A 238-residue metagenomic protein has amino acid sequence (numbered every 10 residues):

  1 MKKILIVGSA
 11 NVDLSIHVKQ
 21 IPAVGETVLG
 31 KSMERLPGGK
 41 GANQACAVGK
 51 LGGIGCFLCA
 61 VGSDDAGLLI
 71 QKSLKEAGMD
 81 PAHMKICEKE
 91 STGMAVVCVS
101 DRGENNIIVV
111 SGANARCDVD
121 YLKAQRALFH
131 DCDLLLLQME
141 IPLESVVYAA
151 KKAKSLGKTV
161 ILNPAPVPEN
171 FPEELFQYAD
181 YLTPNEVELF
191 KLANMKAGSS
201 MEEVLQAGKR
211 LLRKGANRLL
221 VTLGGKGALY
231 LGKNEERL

Functional and structural regions predicted by a protein language model:
M1-A60, D65-M79: Glycine-rich phosphate/adenosyl-contacting loop at the front of the ribokinase-like
L5-I6, V109, L134-L136, I161 (+2 more regions): Structural motif
V7, K31-S32, L58-S63, P81-T92 (+2 more regions): Beta-strand->loop->alpha-helix junctions that form or flank phosphate-binding loops in nucleotide-handling enzymes
C46, M94-C98, N106, G227-L231: Short beta-strand scaffold segments in enzyme catalytic cores
A60, H83-C87, V97-L134, M139: Conserved phosphate-binding/catalytic loop of the ribokinase/pfkB sugar-kinase fold
S63-D64, E140-L143, P164-P168: Short beta->alpha connector loops
G78, A115-D120, I161-V167: Short gly/ser/thr-rich secondary-structure transition/capping motifs
A150, K154-R237: Conserved phosphate/ATP/ADP-binding segment of small-molecule kinases
